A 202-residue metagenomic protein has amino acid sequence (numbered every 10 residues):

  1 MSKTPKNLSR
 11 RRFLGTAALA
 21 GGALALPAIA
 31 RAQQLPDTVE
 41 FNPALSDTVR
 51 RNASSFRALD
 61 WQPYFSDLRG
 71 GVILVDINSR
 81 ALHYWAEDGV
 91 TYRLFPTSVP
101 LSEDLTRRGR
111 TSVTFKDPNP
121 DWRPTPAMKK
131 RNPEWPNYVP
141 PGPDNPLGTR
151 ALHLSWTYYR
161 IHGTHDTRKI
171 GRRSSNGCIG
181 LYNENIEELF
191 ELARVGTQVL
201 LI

Functional and structural regions predicted by a protein language model:
M1-L8, R12, A17-A28: N-terminal secretory signal peptides
K3-P5, I73, G177: Short N-terminal micro-motifs specific to bacterial/archaeal maturation and metal-cluster initiation sites
A17-A18, A86, Y182: Generic short alpha-helical hydrophobic face used as a protein-protein interaction/packing hotspot
A20-G21, G89, P120, N185: Generic hydrophobic alpha-helical segments
A30-A32: Boundary at the C-terminal end of the N-terminal hydrophobic targeting segment
L35-P126, P141-P143: Cell wall/extracellular polymer interaction/catalysis modules
L68, S102-D104, R108-R110, D121-I202: Exported/periplasmic cell-wall-interacting domains
